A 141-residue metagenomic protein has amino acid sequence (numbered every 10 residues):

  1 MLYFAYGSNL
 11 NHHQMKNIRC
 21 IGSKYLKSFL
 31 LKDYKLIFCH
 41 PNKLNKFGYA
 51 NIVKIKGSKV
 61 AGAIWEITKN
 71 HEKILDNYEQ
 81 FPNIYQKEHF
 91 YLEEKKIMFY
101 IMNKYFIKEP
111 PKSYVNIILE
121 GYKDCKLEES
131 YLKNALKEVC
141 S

Functional and structural regions predicted by a protein language model:
M1-S141: Glycine-aromatic micro-motifs
